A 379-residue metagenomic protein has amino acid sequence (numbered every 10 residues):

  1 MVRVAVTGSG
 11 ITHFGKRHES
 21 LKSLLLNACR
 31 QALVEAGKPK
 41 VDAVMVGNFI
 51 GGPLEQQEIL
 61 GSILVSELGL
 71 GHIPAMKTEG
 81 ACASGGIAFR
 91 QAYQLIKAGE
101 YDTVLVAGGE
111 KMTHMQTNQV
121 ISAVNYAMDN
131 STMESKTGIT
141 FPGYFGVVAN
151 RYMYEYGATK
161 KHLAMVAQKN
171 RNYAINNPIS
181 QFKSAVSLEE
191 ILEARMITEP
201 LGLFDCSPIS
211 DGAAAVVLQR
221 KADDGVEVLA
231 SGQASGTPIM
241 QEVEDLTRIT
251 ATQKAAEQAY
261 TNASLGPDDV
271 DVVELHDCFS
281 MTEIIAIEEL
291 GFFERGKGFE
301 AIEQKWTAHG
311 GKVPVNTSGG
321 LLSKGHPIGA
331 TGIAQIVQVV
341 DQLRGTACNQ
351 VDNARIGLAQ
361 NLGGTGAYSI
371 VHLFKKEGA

Functional and structural regions predicted by a protein language model:
M1-A83, Q91, Y152-T159, Q181-S187 (+3 more regions): Conserved active-site "lid/cap" helical segment
M1-K22, N27, S131, M165 (+6 more regions): Condensing-enzyme catalytic core mediating Claisen C-C bond formation in acyl metabolism
A5, K40-F49, P74-G80, D102-G109 (+6 more regions): Beta-strand segments within the central parallel beta-sheet cores of soluble alpha/beta enzyme folds
C29, L33-A36, L68, H72 (+9 more regions): Structural signal for hydrophobic packing residues in well-ordered secondary-structure cores of soluble enzyme domains
G51-V104, K111-Y144, F182-P208, S235-G236 (+2 more regions): Conserved catalytic cysteine-centered active-site region of acyl-thioester-dependent Claisen-condensing enzymes
G52-I59, Q241-E244, D277-F299, P327 (+1 more regions): Short glycine/threonine-rich loop-to-helix capping motif typified by GTGT followed within a few residues by an Asp-Pro
E79-E110, G143-N176, V216-A222, P327-T346: Active-site-proximal alpha-helical scaffold in enzymes
I249, Q253, Q258-S280, E289 (+1 more regions): Extended C-terminal subregions enriched in glycine
